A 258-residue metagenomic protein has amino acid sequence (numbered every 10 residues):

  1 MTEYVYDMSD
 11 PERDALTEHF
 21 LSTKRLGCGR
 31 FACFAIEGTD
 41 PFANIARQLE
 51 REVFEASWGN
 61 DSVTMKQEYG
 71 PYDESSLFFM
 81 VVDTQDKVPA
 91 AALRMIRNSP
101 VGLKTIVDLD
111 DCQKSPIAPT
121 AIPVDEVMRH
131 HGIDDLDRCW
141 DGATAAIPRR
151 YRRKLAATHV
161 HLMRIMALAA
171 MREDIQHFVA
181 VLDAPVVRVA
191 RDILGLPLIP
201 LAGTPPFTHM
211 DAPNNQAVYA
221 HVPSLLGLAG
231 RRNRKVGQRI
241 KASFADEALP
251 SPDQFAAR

Functional and structural regions predicted by a protein language model:
M1-Y4, P11-R13: Extreme N-terminal leader/anchor segments
E12, T17-Q67, E74, F78-A90 (+1 more regions): Short amphipathic alpha-helix that is part of the acyltransferase structural core
R25-P41, I45, R51, M65 (+2 more regions): C-terminal/domain-terminus segments
A32-A35, F78-M80, A92, H177-V179 (+1 more regions): Ordered hydrophobic segments in well-structured contexts
V63-P71, S75-K114, P123-V127, G142-T144: Conserved donor-binding loop and adjoining core beta-sheet/short helix segment in diverse acyl/aminoacyl transferases
R97-S99, R149, A184, V222-S224: Non-catalytic surface loops within mature trypsin-like serine protease
I106-Q216: Acyl-donor binding region in acyl/amide transferases
V187-V189, I193-A257: Accessory, usually C-terminal, subdomains that scaffold auxiliary metal cofactors
